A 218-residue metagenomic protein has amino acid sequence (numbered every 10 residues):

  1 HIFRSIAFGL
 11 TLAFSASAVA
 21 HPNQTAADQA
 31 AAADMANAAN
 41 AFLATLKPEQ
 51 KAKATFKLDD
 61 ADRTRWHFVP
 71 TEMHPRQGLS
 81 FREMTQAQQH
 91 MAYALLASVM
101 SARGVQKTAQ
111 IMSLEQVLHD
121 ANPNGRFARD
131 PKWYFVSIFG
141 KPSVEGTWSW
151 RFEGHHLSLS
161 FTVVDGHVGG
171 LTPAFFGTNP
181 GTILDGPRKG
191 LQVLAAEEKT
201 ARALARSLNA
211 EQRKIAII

Functional and structural regions predicted by a protein language model:
H1-I2: N-terminal secretory signal peptides that target proteins for export/translocation
S5-S17: Bacterial N-terminal signal peptides
S15, A44-T45, R206: A general, composition-driven signal for non-globular sequence regions
S17-N23: Signal peptide processing junction and immediate N-terminal pro/mature segment of secreted/exported proteins
P22, D28, A61, R65-I218: Acidic/His-rich structured neighborhood in mature extracellular/periplasmic domains
A30-F68: Mature N-terminal segment immediately following signal peptide/propeptide cleavage in secreted/periplasmic
